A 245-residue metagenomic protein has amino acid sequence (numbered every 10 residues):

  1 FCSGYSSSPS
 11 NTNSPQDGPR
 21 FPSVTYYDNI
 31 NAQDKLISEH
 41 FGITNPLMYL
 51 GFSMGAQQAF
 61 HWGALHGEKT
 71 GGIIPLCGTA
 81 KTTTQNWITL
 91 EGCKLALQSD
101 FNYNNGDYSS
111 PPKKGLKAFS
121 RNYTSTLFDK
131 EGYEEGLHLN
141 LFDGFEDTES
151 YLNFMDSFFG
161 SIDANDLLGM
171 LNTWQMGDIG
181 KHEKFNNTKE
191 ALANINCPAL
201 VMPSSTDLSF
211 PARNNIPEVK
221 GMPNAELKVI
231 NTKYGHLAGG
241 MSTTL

Functional and structural regions predicted by a protein language model:
F1-Q57, A64, E68-L90: Gly/Pro-rich cap/lid or specificity-loop segments adjacent to the active site
K69-S157: Alpha/beta-hydrolase-fold enzymes
Y151-F154, G169-A191: Active-site nucleophile elbow and catalytic-triad environment of alpha/beta-hydrolase enzymes
K184, L208-N214: Conserved alpha/beta-hydrolase "acid-adjacent" motif
L192-N196, K220-P223: Short, conserved loop/helix-junction motifs that constitute active-site signature segments in enzyme catalytic cores
I195, V201-P203: Short beta-strand/loop motif that positions the catalytic acidic residue of the alpha/beta-hydrolase fold
S205, K228-Y234: Short glycine-rich catalytic loops that host catalytic nucleophiles or stabilize transition states across multiple
K233-T244: Catalytic histidine-centered segment of alpha/beta-hydrolase-like enzymes
